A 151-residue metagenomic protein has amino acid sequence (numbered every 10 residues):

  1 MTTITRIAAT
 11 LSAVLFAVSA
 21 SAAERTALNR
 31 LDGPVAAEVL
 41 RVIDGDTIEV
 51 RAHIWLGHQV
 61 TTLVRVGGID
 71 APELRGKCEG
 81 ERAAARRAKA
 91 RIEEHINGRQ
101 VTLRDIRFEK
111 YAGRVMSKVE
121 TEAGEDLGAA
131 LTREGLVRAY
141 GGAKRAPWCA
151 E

Functional and structural regions predicted by a protein language model:
T2-I7, L11, V18-E151: Small beta-barrel nucleic-acid-binding modules, primarily SNase/OB-fold domains and secondarily Tudor-like barrels
